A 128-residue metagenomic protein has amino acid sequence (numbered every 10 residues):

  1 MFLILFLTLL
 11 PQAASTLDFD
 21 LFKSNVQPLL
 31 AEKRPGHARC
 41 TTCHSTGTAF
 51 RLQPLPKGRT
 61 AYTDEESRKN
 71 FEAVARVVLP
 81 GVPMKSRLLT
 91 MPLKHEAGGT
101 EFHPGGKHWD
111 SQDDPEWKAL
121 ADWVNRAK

Functional and structural regions predicted by a protein language model:
M1-L9: Bacterial N-terminal signal peptides
L9-K128: Aromatic- and Gly/Pro-enriched helix-to-coil junctions and flexible linker segments
